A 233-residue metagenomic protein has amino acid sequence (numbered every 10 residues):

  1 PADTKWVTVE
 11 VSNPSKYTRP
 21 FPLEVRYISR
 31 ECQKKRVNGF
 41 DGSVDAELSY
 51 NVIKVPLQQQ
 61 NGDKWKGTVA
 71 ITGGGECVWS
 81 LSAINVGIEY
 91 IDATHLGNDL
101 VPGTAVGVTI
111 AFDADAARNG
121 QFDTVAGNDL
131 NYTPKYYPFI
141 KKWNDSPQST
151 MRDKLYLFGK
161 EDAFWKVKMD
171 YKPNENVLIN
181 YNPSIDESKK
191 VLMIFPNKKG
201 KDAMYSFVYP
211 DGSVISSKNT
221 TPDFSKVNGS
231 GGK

Functional and structural regions predicted by a protein language model:
P1-A2, D41-D45, Q60-D63, D153-Y156 (+1 more regions): Short linear motifs at secondary-structure transitions and domain/linker junctions
P1-T8, K16, R30, R36-V37 (+1 more regions): Beta-strand-rich domain onsets/edges
P20-K141: Structured domain cores in non-transmembrane regions
L100-K233: A eukaryote-biased signal for long
